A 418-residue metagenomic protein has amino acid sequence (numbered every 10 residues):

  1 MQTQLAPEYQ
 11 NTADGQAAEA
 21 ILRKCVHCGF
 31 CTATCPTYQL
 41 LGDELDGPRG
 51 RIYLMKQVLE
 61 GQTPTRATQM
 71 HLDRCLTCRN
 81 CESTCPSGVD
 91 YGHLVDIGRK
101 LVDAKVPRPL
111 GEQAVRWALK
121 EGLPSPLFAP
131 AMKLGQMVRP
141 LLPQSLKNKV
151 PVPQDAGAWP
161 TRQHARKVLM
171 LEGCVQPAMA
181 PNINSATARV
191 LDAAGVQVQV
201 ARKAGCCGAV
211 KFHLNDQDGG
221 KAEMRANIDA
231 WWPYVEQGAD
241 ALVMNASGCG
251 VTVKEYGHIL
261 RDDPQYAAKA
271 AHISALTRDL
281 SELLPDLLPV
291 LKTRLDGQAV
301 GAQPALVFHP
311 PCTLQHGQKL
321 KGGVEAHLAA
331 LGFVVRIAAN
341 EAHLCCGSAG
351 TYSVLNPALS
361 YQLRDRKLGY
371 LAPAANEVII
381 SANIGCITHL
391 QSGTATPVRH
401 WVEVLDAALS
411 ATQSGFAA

Functional and structural regions predicted by a protein language model:
M1-C28: Generic N-terminal leader/targeting and pre-domain segments
M1-N11, T37-M70, G88-R116, R399-V404: Non-heme iron-sulfur electron-transfer modules
D14-G15, Y91-A418: Iron-sulfur cluster-binding electron-transfer modules in prokaryotic oxidoreductases
A17, T63-A67, L363: Short secondary-structure boundary/capping elements
E19-Y38, T68-V89, T313, H343: Cysteine-centered iron-sulfur cluster-binding motifs in ferredoxin-type domains/subunits of redox enzymes
C28, L45-R51, T65-T68, R74 (+9 more regions): Generic structural signal for well-ordered secondary structure
G29-A33, D43-G47, V198-V200: N-terminal glycine-rich anion-binding loops that anchor highly charged ligand groups
E60, T84, N215: Short His/Asp/Glu-rich catalytic/ion-coordination signatures at enzyme active sites or charged loops
